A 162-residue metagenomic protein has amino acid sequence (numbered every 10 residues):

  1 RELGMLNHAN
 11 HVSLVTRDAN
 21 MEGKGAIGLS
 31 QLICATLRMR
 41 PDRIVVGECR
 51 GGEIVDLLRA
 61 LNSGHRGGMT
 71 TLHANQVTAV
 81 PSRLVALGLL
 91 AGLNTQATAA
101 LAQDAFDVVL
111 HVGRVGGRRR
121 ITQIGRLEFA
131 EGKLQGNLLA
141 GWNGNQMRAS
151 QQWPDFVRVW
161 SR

Functional and structural regions predicted by a protein language model:
E2-A35: Nucleotide-state-sensitive switch-loop elements of NTP-binding domains
G4-V12, T36-F129: Conserved P-loop NTPase nucleotide-binding/switch module
N10, I27, L32, M69-T70 (+5 more regions): Bulky hydrophobic/aromatic packing residues
N20, G28-Q31, N62-S63, V85-A86 (+2 more regions): General N-terminal targeting signals
K24-S30, R43-E48, N75-V77, A100-Q103 (+2 more regions): Short C-terminal domain-edge/linker segments immediately following a structured domain
G117-R162: NTP-binding/hydrolysis catalytic cores, primarily Walker-type P-loop NTPases
